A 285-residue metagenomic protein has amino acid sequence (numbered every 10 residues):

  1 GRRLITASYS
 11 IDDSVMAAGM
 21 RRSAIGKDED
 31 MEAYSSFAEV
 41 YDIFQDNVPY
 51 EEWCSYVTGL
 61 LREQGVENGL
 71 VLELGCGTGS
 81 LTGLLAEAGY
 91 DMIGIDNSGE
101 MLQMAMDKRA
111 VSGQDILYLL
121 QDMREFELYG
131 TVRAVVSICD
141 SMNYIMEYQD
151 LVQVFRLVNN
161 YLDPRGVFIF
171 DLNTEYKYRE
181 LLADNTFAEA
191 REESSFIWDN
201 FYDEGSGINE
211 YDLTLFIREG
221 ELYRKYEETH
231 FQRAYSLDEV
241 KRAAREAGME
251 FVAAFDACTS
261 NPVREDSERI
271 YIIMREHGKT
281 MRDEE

Functional and structural regions predicted by a protein language model:
G26-E67: Conserved class I S-adenosyl-L-methionine
N68-G75: Conserved class I S-adenosyl-L-methionine
G79-E125: Class I SAM-dependent methyltransferase SAM/SAH-binding core
E127-A134: A short acidic, Gly/Pro-enriched loop at the edge of an enzyme's catalytic core that lines a small-molecule cofactor
I138-D140: Residues lining the SAM
V152-P164: A short glycine-rich, Lys/Arg-flanked "PGG" loop and its adjoining helix->strand segment in the class I
I169-K241: SAM-dependent methyltransferase
F231-E285: C-terminal lobe and adjacent flexible extensions of AdoMet/dcAdoMet transferase-like proteins
